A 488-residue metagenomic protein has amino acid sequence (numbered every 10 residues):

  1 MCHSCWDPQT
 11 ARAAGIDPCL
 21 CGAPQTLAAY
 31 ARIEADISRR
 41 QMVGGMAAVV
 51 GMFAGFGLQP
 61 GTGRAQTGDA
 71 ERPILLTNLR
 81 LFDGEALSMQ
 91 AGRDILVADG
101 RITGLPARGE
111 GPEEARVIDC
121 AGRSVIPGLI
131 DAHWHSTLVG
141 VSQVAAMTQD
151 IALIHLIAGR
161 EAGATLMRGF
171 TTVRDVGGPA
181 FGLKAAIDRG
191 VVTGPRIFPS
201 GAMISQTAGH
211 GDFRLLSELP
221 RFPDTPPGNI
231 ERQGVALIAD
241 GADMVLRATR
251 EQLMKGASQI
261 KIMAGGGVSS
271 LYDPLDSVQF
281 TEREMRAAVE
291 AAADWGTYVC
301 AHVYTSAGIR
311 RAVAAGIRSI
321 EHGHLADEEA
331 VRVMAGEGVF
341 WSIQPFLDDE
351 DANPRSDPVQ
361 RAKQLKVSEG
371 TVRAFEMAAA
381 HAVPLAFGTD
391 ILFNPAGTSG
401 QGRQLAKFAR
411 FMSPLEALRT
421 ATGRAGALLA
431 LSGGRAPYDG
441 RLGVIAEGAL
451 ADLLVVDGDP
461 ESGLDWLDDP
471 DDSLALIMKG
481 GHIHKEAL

Functional and structural regions predicted by a protein language model:
M1-S38, T62: N-terminal secretory signal peptides
C2-C5, I262-R373, A380-N394, R410-M412 (+1 more regions): Active-site core of metal-dependent hydrolases
D36-Q41, V50-A70: N-terminal twin-arginine translocation
L58-G68, R72-P73, L81, E85-I126: Histidine-rich, glycine-flanked metal-binding segment
L79, G434-A436, R441-L488: C-terminal cap of metal-dependent C-N hydrolases
R123-R189, T207-L215, R283, A315: Metal-associated gating/positioning segment near the N- to mid-region
I157-L183, G194-M203, A257-S270, Y298 (+4 more regions): Divalent metal-dependent hydrolysis catalytic cores, especially in the metallo-beta-lactamase
D294, E369-P460: His/Asp/Glu-enriched, well-ordered alpha-helical/loop segment that forms or immediately abuts the divalent-metal
